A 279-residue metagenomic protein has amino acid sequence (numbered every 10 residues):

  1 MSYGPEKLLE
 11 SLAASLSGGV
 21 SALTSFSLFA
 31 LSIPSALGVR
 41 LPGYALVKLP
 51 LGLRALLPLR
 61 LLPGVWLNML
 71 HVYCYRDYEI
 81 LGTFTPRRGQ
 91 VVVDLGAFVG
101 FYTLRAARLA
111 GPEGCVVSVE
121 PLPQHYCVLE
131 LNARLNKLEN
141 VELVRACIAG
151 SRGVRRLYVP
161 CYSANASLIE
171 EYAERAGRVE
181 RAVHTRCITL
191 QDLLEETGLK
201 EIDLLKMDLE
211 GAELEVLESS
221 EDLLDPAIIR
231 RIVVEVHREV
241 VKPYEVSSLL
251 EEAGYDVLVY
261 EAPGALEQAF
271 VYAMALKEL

Functional and structural regions predicted by a protein language model:
M1-L122, C127-V128, V246, V259-L279: S-adenosyl-L-methionine
A55-F84, E139, A146-I188, E196-T197: Glycine-rich adenosyl-binding loop in Rossmann-like folds that engage adenosine-containing cofactors
G64, P123-Q124, S163, G211-A212 (+1 more regions): Short alpha-helical
Q90-V91, Q191-L279: Conserved acidic-Pro-Pro-aromatic motif
V93, V117, V144, R186 (+1 more regions): Conserved Rossmann-like nucleotide-binding pocket used by diverse enzymes that bind dinucleotide cofactors
C115, N140, R231: Residues at the starts of beta-strands that form the adenosine-phosphate
L122, N132, R238: Residues in the short beta-alpha loop(s) of Rossmann-like NAD(P)-binding domains
L129-V141: Short, conserved SAM-binding/catalytic segment of Class I S-adenosyl-L-methionine-dependent methyltransferases
